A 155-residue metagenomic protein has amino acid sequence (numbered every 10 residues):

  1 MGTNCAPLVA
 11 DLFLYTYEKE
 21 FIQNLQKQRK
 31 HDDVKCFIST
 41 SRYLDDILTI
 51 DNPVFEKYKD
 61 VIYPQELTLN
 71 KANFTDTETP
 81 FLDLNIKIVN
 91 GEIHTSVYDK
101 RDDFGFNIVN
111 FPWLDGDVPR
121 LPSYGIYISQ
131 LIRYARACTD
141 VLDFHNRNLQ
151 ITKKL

Functional and structural regions predicted by a protein language model:
M1: C-terminal reverse transcriptase regions that engage the nucleic-acid substrate
N4, L8-D11, Y15, I50-L155: Active-site and adjacent loop segments of nucleotide-processing enzymes that use two-metal-ion phosphate chemistry
V9-I62: Active-site palm subdomain of RNA-directed nucleic acid polymerases
